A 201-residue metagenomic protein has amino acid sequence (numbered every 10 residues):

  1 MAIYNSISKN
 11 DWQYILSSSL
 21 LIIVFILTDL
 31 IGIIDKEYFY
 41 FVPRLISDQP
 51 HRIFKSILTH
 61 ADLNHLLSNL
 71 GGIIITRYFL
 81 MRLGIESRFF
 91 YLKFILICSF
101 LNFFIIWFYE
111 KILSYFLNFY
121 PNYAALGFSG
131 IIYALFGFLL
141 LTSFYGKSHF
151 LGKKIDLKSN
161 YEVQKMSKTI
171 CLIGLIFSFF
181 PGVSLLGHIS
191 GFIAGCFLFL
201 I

Functional and structural regions predicted by a protein language model:
A2-I201: A detector for small-residue-rich transmembrane helices and their helix-helix packing motifs
